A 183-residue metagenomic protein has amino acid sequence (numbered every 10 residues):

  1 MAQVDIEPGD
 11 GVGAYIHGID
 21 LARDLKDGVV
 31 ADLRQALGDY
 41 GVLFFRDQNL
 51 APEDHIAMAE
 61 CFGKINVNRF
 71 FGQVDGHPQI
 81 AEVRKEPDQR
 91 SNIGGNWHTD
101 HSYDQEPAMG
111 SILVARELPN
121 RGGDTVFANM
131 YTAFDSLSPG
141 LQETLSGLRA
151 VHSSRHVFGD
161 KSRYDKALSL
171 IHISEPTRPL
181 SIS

Functional and structural regions predicted by a protein language model:
M1-I16, D20-D24, D32, G38 (+2 more regions): Active-site environment of non-heme Fe oxygenases that use a 2-His-1-carboxylate facial triad
L37, N49-H55: Gly/Gly-Pro- and Ser/Thr-rich, intrinsically disordered tail segments characteristic of DNA damage-repair and tolerance
G41: Structured binding elements
F44-R46, V114: Short, well-ordered beta-strand micro-motif
E53-I65: Glycine-rich loop at the start of a catalytic domain that most often binds anionic cofactors/ligands
G63-V74: Beta-solenoid repeat scaffold
I171-S183: Single conserved hydrophobic/aromatic residue that forms the stacking wall/gate of nucleotide- or nucleobase-binding
